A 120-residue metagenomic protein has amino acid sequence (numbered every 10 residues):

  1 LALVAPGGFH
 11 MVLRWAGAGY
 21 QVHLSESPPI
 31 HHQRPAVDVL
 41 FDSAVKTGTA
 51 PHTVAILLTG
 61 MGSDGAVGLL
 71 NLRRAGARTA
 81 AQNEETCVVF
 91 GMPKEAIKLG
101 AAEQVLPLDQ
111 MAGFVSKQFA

Functional and structural regions predicted by a protein language model:
L1-A120: Conserved acid/base catalytic micro-environments in cytosolic active-site loops
